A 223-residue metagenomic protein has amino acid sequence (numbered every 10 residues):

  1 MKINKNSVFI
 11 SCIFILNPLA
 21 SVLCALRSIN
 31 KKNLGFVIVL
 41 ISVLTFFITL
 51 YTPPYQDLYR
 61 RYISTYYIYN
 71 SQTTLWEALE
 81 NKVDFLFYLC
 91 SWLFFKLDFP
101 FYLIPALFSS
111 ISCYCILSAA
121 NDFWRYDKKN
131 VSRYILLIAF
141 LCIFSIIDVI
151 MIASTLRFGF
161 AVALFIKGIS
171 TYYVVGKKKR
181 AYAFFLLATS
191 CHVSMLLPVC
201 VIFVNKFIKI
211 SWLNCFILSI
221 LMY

Functional and structural regions predicted by a protein language model:
K2-Y223: Terminal, non-globular segments
